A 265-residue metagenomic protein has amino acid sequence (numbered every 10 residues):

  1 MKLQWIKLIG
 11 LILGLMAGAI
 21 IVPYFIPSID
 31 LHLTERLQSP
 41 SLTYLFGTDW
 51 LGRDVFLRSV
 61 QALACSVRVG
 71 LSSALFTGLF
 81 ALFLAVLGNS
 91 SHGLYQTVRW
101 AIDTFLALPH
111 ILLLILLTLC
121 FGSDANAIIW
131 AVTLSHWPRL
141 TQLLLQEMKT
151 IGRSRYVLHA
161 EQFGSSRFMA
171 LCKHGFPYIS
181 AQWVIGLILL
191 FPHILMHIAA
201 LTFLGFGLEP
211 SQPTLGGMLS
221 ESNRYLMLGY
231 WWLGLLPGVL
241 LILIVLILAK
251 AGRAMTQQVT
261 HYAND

Functional and structural regions predicted by a protein language model:
M1-D30, I179, I242, L246: N-terminal signal-anchor/first transmembrane alpha helix
V22-F25, S66-D103, L114-I115: Transmembrane-helix boundary motif in ABC transporter permease subunits
L45, D49, N89, Y95-T150: Generic hydrophobic transmembrane alpha-helix motif, especially the helices
T48-R53, S91, H159-Y178, L219: Short helix-to-coil transition segments within interhelical loops that connect adjacent transmembrane helices
A64-F80, F168-A200: Transmembrane alpha-helices
A74, S123-C172, Q182-F191: Membrane-cytosol interface at the C-terminal ends of specific transmembrane alpha-helices in multi-pass membrane
I115, D124, I129, T133 (+1 more regions): Non-cytoplasmic
S135, A181, I188-L189, Y230-D265: C-terminal transmembrane helix and the adjacent membrane-cytosol boundary/short C-terminal tail of inner/organellar
